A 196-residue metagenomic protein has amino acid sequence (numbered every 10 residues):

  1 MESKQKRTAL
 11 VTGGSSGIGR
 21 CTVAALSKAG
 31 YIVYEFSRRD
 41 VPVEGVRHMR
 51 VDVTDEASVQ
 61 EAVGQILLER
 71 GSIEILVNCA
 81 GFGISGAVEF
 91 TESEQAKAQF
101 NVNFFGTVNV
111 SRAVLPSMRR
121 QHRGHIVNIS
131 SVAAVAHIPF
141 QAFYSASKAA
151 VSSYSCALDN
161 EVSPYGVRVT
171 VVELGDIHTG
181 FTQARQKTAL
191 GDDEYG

Functional and structural regions predicted by a protein language model:
S15, V23: N-terminal Rossmann NAD(P)H-binding glycine-rich loop of SDR-like oxidoreductase domains
V51-E61, S93-E94: The beta1-alpha1 cofactor-binding region of Rossmann-like NAD(H)/NADP(H)-dependent oxidoreductases
A87-V88, Q95-K97: Substrate-binding pocket helix/loop in short-chain dehydrogenase/reductase
S111, S147-A150: Active-site helix of classical SDR
S111-R112, C156: A short, exposed helix-loop element centered on a Lys and neighboring polar residues
S131: Residue(s) in the substrate-gating loop at a strand-loop-helix junction that position the organic substrate next
P164-G196: SDR active-site lid
